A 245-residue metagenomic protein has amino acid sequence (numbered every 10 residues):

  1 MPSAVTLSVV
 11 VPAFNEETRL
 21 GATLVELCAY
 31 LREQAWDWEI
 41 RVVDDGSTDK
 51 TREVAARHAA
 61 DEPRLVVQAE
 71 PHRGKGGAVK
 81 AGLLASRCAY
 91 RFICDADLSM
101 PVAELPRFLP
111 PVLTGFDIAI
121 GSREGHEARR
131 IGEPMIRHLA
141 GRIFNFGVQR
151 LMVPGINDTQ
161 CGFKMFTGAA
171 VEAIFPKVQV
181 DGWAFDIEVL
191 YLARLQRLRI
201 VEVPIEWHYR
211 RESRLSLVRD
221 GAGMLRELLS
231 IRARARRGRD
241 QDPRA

Functional and structural regions predicted by a protein language model:
M1-A29, W36: N-proximal low-complexity "stem/linker" segments adjacent to membrane-targeting elements
M1-V5, L151-P154, K177-A245: Hydrophobic helical membrane-anchoring modules
V5-L7, C28-R41, K50, P63-L65: Short loop->beta transition adjacent to catalytic acidic/histidine clusters or analogous donor-positioning motifs
E16-R19, S47, K75, P101: Donor nucleotide-sugar binding loop of glycosyltransferases
W38-V42, R52-A85: Conserved donor nucleotide-binding strand/loop of the catalytic core
D44-R52, L98: A conserved acidic beta->alpha catalytic loop
E70-A85, Y90, V102-W183, Y209-R219 (+1 more regions): Acceptor/aglycone-binding surface of glycosyltransferases and processive sugar-polymer synthases
